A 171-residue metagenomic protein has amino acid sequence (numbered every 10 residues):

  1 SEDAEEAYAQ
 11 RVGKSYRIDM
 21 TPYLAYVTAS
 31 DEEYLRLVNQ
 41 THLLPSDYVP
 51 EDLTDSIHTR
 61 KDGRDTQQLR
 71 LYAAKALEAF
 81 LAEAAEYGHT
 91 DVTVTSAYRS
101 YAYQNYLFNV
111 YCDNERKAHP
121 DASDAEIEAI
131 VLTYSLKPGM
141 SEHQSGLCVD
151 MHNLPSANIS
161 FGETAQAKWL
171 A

Functional and structural regions predicted by a protein language model:
S1-A97, Y101-A171: Extracytoplasmic cell-surface/polysaccharide-interacting catalytic and binding patches
